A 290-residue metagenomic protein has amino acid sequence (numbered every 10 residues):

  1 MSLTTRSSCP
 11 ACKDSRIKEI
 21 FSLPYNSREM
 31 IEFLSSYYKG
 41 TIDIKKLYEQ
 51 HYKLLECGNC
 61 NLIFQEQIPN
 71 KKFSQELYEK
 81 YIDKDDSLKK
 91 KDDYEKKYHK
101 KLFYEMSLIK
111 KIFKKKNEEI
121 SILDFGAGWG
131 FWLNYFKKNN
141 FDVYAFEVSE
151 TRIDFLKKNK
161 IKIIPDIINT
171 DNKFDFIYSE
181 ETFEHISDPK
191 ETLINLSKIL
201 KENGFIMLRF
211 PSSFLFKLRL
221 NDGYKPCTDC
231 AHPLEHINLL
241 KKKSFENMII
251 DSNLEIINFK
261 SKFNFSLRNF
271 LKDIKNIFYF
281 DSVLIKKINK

Functional and structural regions predicted by a protein language model:
M1-E180, K190-L193, S261-N264, F270-V283 (+1 more regions): Conserved N-terminal segment of class I S-adenosyl-L-methionine
L3-R6, F155, S187-N195, F205-K290: S-adenosyl-L-methionine-dependent methyltransferase catalytic module, highlighting the catalytic core
I120, N203-G204: Surface-exposed loop/turn positions
E181-H185: A short His-aromatic
